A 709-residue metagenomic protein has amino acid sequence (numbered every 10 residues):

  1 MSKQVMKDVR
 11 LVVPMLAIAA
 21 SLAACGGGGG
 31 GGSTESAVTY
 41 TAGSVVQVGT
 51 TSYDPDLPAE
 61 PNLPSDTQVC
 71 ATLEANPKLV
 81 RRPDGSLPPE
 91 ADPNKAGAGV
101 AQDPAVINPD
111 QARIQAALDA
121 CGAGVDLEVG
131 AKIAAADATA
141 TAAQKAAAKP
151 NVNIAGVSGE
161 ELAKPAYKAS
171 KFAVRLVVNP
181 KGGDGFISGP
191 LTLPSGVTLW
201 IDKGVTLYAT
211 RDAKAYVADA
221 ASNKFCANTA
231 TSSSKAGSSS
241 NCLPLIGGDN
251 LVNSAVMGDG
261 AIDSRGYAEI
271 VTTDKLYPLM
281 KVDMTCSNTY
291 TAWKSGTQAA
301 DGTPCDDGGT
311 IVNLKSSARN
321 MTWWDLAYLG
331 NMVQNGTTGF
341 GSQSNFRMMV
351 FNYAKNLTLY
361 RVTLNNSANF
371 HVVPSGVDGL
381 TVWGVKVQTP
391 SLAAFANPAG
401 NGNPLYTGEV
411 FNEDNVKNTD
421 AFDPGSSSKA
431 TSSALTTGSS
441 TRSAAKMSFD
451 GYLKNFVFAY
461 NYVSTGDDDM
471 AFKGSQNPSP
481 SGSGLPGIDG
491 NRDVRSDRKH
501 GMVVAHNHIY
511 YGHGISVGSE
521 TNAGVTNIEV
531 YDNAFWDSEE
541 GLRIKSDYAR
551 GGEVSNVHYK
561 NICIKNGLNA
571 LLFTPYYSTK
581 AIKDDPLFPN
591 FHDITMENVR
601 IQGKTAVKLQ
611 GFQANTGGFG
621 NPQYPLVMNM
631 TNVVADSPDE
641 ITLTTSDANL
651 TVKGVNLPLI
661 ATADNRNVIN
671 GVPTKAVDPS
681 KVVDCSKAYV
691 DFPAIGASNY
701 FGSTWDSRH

Functional and structural regions predicted by a protein language model:
M1-G26: Gram-negative bacterial Sec-dependent N-terminal signal peptides
K7, L22-G189, P194-S195, V205-N352 (+6 more regions): Extracellular "leader-to-stem" segments immediately downstream of a signal peptide or signal-anchor in secreted/lumenal
Q115-I133, L162-K168, G185-S195, V256 (+11 more regions): Short, T/G/N/S-enriched strand-turn elements that build extracellular solenoid repeat scaffolds
G185-S188, D420-A421, T436-S448, S483-V494 (+4 more regions): Short, recurring structural edge motifs at helix starts
K203-G204, V252-A261, K355-N365, D378-L392 (+8 more regions): Right-handed parallel beta-helix
L245, M348, H371, A394 (+7 more regions): Structural detector of coil-to-beta-strand junctions
G376-D378, S428, G474-Q476, T521 (+3 more regions): Active-site-proximal loop/turn and secondary-structure-junction residues that shape catalytic pockets, frequently
D532, G541-H709: Extracellular beta-rich repeat passengers
